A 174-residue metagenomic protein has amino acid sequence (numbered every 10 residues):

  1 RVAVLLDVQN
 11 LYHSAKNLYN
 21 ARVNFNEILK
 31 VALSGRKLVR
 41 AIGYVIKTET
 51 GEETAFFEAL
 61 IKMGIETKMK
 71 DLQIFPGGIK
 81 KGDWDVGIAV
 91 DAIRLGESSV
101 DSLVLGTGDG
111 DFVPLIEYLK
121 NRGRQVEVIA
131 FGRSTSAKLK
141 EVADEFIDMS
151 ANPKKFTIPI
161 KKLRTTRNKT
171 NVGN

Functional and structural regions predicted by a protein language model:
R1-W84, Q125: Domain-level signal for Mg2+-assisted phosphodiester chemistry and nucleotide/NA-binding surfaces in nucleic-acid
E49-V172: Nuclease catalytic cores that cleave nucleic-acid phosphodiester bonds, predominantly acidic two-metal-ion
